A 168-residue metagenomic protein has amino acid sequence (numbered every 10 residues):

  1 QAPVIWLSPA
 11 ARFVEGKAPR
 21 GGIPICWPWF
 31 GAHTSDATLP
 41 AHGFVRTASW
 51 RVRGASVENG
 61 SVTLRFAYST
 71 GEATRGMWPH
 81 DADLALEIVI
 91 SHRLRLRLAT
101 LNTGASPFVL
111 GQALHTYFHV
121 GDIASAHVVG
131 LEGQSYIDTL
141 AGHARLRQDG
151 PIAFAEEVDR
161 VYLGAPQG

Functional and structural regions predicted by a protein language model:
Q1, S69-G76, R160-G168: Beta-strand-rich recognition/accessory modules
Q1-T38: Acidic-aromatic substrate-binding/catalytic surfaces of carbohydrate-active enzymes
G21, R46-A48, L84, L114 (+1 more regions): Residues that flank catalytic or metal-binding motifs in active/ligand-binding sites
I23-W29, H33, F44-V45, V57-S61 (+1 more regions): Membrane engagement elements in two modes
L39-S91: Extended, loop-rich substrate-binding clefts of extracytoplasmic carbohydrate-active enzymes
Y68-L110, L114-T116, V120: Acidic, contiguous internal or C-terminal segments within carbohydrate-active enzymes that form a structured patch used
P107-V109, Y117-G168: Active-site/ligand-binding surface loops and adjacent short beta/alpha elements that line catalytic pockets across
